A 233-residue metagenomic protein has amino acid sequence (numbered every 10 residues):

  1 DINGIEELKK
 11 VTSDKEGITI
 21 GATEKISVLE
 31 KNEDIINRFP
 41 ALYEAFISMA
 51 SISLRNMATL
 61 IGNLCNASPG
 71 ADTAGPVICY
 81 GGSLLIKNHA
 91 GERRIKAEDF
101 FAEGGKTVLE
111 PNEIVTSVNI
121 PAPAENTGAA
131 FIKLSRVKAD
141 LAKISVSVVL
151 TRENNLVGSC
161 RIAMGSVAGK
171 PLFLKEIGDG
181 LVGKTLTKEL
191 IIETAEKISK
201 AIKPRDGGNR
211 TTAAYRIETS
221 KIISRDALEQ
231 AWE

Functional and structural regions predicted by a protein language model:
D1-E233: C-terminal structural segment of proteins
